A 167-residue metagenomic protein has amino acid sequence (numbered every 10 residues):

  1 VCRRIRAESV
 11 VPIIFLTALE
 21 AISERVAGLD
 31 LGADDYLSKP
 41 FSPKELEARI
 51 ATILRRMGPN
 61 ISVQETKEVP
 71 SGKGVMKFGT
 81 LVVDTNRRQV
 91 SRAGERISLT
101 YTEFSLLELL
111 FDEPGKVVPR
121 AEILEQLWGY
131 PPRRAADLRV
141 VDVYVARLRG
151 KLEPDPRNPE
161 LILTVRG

Functional and structural regions predicted by a protein language model:
R3, A7, P12-K77: Basic, amphipathic DNA-recognition helix from helix-turn-helix-like DNA-binding domains
L16, L29-L31, L37, L46 (+7 more regions): Generic leucine side-chain signal with a strong bias for well-ordered alpha-helical environments
I22-R25, N86, T102: N-terminal positioning helix adjacent to the helix-turn-helix/winged-helix DNA-binding module
K39, N86, E95: Surface loops and adjacent helix of pleckstrin homology
E47-I50, T85, L127, V145: Short amphipathic alpha-helical/adjacent loop interface patches that line ligand and macromolecule-binding sites
R56-N60, R88, K116: Flexible, nucleotide-binding loop/lid elements of kinase catalytic cores
K73-Q89: Short boundary/linker motifs that mark transitions into or out of structured domains
Q89-R166: Positively charged, aromatic-enriched patches within helix-turn-helix-type DNA-binding elements, predominantly
